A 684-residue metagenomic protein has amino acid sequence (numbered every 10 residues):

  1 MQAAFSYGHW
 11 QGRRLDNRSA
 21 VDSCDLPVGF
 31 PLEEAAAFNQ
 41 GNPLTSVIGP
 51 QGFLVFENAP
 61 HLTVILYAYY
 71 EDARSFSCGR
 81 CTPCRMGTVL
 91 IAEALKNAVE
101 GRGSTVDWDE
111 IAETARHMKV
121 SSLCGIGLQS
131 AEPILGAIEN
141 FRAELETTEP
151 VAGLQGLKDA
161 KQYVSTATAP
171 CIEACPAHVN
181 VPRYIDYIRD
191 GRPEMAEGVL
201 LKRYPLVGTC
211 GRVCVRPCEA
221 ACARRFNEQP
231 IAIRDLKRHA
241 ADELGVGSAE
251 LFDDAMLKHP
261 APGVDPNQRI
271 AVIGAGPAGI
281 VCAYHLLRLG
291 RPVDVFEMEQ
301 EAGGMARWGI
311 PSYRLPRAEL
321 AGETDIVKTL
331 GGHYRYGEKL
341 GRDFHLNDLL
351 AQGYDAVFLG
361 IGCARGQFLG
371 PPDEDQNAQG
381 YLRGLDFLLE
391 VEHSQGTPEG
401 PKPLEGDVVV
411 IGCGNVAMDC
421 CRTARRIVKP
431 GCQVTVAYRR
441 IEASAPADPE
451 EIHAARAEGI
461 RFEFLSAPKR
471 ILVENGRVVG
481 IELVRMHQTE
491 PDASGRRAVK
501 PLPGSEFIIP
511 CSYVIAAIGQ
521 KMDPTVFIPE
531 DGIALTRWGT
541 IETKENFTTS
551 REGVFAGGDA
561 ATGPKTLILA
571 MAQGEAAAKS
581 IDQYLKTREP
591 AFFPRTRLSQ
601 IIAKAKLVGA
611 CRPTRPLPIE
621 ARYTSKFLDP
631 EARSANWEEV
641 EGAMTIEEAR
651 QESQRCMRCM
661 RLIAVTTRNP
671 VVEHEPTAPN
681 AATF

Functional and structural regions predicted by a protein language model:
M1-D159: Redox cofactor-anchoring modules in respiratory/redox and cofactor-processing assemblies
E71-E93, R116-L135, V164-R183, P205-N227 (+1 more regions): Local cysteine-cluster metal-coordination motifs and their immediate loop/turn environment, predominantly Fe-S cluster
A177-V179, R189, P193-H259, K328 (+4 more regions): Glycine/serine-rich phosphate-binding loop and adjoining beta1-alpha1 elements at the start of nucleotide-handling
V179-R183, I188, P230-I233, V272-L340 (+9 more regions): Beta1-alpha1 glycine-rich phosphate/pyrophosphate-binding loop at the start of Rossmann-like nucleotide-binding domains
A241-G263, D325-R342, G366-I427, L535-S550: Glycine-rich dinucleotide-binding loop and its adjacent helix/turn
V264, Q268-I273, A321-P371, R470-E482 (+3 more regions): Feature captures the FAD/FMN-dependent oxidoreductase FAD-binding
N377-E405, I471, P491-P564, C611-P613: FAD-site-proximal beta/loop scaffold in flavoenzymes
A560-A591: A conserved FAD-binding loop/helix module that cradles the flavin
